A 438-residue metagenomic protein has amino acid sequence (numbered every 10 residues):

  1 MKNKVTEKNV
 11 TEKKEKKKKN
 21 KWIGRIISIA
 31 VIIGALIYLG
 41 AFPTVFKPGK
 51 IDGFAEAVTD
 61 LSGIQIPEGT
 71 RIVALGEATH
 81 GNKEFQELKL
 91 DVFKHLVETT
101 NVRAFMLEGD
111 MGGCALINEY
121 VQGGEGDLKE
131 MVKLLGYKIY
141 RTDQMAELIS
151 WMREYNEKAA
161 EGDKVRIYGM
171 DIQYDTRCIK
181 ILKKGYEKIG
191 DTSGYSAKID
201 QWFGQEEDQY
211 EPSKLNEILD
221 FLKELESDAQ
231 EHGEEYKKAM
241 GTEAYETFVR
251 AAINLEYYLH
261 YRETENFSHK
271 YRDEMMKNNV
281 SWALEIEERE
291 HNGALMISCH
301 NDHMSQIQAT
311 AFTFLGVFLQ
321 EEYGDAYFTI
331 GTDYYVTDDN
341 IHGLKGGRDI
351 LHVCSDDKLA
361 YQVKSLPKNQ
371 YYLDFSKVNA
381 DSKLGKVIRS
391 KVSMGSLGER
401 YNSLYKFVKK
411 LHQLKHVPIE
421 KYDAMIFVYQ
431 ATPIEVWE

Functional and structural regions predicted by a protein language model:
M1-K21: N-terminal Lys/Arg-rich, disordered targeting/topogenic segments
K19-S28, G34-E438: Structured catalytic-domain cores with a bias toward divalent-metal coordination
